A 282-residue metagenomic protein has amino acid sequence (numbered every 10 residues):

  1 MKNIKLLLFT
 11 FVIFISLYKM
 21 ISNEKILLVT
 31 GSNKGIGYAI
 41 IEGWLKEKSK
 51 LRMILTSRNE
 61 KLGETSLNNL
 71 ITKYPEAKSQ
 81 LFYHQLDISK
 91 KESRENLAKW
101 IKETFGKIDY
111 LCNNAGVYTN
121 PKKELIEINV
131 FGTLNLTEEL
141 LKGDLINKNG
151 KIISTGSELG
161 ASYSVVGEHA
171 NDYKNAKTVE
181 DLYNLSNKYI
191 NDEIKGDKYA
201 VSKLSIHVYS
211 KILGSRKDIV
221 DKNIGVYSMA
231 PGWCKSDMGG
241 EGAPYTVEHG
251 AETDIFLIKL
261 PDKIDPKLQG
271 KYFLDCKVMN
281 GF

Functional and structural regions predicted by a protein language model:
I21-I54: Canonical Rossmann dinucleotide-binding motif of NAD(H)/NADP(H)-dependent dehydrogenases/reductases, specifically
S49-T65: Conserved glycine-rich Rossmann-like NAD(P)H-binding loop of the short-chain dehydrogenase/reductase
K73-E92: Rossmann-fold cofactor-recognition segment
A77-L81, W100-N113, T119-P121: A glycine-rich helix->loop->beta "capping" turn within Rossmann-like NAD(P)(H)-dependent oxidoreductase domains
C112, L136-I146, I206-S210, L257: Hydrophobic positions on the long internal alpha-helix of Rossmann-like NAD(P)-dependent oxidoreductase domains
V117-P121, K148-V220, A230: Catalytic loop of short-chain dehydrogenase/reductase
N135, L204, S228-M229, G240-F282: C-terminal helical subdomain
